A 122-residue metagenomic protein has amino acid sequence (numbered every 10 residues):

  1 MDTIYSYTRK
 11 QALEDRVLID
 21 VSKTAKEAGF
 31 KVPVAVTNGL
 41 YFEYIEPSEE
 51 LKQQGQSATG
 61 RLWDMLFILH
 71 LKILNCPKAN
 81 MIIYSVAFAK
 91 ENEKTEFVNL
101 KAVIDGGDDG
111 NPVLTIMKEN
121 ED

Functional and structural regions predicted by a protein language model:
M1-A79: N-terminal "domain-start" segment
Y44-D122: Functional cores of ribonucleases/endoribonucleases
